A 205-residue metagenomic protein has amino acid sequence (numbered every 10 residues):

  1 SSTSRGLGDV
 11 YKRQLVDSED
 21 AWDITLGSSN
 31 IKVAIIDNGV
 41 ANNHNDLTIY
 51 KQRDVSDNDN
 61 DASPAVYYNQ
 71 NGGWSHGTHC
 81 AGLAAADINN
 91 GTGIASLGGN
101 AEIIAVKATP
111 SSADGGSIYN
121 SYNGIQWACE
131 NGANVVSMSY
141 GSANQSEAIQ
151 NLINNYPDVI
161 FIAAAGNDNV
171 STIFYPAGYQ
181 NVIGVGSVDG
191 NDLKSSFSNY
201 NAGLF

Functional and structural regions predicted by a protein language model:
S4-R5, D9-V135, N154, F161 (+1 more regions): Active-site core segment of subtilase-fold serine proteases
D37, L47, D158, F174-F205: Extracellular S/T/G-rich loop segment that most often corresponds to the catalytic His/Ser-adjacent loop
N38, G166-N167: Active-site metal-binding loops of divalent metal-dependent hydrolases
N42, A143-Q145, D168-T172: Active-site environment of divalent metal-dependent phosphoester hydrolases
N45, I149-Q150, V170-A177: Distinct, well-ordered alpha-helical segments
T109, S139-G141, V188: Conserved residues at the C-terminal ends of beta-strands
S137-S139, I162-G166, V185: Active-site neighborhood of phospho(di)ester-bond hydrolases with catalytic His/Asp-centered motifs
Q145-F161: Catalytic-core regions built around general acid/base machinery
